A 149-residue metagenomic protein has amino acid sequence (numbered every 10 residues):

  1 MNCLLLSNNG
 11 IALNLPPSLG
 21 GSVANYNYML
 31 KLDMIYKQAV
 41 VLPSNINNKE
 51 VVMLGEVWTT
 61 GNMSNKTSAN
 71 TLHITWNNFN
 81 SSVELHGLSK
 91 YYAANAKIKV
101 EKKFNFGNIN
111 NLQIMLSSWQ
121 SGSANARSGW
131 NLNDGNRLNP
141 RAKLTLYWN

Functional and structural regions predicted by a protein language model:
M1-A24, Y28-M29, K143-N149: Enriched but not universal
S22-Y91, K143-T145: Beta-rich globular "head" domains
M34-Y36, A94-A96, L138: Residues that define the transmembrane beta-barrel architecture of outer-membrane proteins
A69, N125-W130: Disordered, low-complexity segments in secreted/periplasmic proteins that are enriched in proline
A94-N111: Short, surface-exposed tryptophan/glycine-enriched loops that mediate extracellular molecular recognition
F106-N125: Noncatalytic modules at the cell exterior or secretory-pathway interfaces, chiefly beta-strand-rich lectin/adhesion
G129-N149: C-terminal interaction-tip segments
